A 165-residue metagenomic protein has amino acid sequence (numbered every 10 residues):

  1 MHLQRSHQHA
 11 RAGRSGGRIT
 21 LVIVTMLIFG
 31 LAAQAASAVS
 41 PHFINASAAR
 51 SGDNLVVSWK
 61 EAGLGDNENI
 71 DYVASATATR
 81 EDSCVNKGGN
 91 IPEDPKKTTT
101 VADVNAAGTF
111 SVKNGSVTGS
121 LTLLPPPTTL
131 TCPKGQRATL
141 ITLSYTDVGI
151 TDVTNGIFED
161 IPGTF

Functional and structural regions predicted by a protein language model:
M1-S15: N-terminal secretory signal peptides that target proteins for export/translocation
T20-L31: Bacterial N-terminal signal peptides
L31-S37: Bacterial Sec-dependent signal peptides at the C-terminal "C-region" and cleavage site
S37-F165: Mature extracytoplasmic or otherwise solvent-exposed domains
